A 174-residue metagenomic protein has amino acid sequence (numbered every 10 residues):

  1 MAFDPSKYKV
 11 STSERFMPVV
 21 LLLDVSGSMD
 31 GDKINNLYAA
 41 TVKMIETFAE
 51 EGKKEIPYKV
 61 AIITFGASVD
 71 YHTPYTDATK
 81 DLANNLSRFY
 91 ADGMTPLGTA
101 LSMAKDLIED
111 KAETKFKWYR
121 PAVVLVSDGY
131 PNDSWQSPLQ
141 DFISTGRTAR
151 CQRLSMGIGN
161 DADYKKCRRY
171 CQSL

Functional and structural regions predicted by a protein language model:
M1-V20, V25-N35, E109-F116: Acidic, polar low-complexity linker/tail segments
S6, N36, A40-K43, T99-L107 (+1 more regions): Well-ordered alpha-helical segments embedded in enzymatic catalytic cores
F16-M17, G27-P57: …and closely analogous acidic/polar surface helices at protein-protein or active-site interfaces in A-domain-like
V20, K59-I63, A122-V124, Q152-M156: A structural signal for isolated positions on well-ordered beta-strands in alpha/beta enzyme cores
D24-S26, L37, I62-F65, A104 (+1 more regions): DG-centered beta-turn motif at the end of beta-strands
T47-E55, I108-K117, I143-R147: Alpha-helix termini
D70-P74, K80-R120, N132, Q152-K166: Von Willebrand factor
G129-S173: VWA/integrin I-like adhesion module and closely mimicked acidic/polar interface patches used
